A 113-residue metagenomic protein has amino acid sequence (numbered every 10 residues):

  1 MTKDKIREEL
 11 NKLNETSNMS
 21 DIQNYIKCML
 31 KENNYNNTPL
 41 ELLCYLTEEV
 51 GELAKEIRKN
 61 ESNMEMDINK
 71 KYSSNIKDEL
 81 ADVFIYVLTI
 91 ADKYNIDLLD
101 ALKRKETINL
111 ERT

Functional and structural regions predicted by a protein language model:
M1-L80, F84-T113: Flexible "arm" and connector segments at domain edges
